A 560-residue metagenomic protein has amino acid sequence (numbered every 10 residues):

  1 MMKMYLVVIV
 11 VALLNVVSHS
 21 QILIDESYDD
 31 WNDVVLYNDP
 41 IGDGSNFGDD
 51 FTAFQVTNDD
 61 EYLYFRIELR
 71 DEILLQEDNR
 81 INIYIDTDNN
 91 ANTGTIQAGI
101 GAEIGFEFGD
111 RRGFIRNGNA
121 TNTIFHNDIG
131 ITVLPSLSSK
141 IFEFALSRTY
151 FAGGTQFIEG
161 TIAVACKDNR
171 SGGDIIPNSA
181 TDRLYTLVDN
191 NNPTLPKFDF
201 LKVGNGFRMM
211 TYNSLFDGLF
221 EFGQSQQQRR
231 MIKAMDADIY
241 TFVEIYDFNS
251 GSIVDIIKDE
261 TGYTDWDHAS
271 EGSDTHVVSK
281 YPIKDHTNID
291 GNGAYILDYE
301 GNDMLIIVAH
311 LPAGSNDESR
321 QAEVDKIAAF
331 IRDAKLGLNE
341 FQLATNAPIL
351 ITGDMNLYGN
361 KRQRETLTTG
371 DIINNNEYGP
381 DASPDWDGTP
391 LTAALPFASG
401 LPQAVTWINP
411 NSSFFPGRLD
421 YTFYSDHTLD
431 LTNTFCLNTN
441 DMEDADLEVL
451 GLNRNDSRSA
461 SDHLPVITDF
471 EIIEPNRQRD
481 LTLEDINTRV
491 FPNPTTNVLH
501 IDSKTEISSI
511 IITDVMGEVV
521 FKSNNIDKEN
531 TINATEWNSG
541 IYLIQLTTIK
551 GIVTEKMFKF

Functional and structural regions predicted by a protein language model:
M1-L23, Q478, N493: Bacterial Sec-dependent N-terminal signal peptides
V7, L481-F560: C-terminal outer-membrane/trafficking sorting elements
H19-D78, N89, A98-N119, D168-V203: Order/disorder boundary and secretion-linked terminal/linker segments
E26, F65, Y212-S214, Q228-G251 (+5 more regions): Active-site beta-strand/loop signature of hydrolases that rely on acidic residues for catalysis
E107, E221, S225-I289: Active-site surface patch of divalent metal-dependent phosphodiester/phosphate bond hydrolases
S136-T186: Ser/Thr/Pro-rich, low-complexity mucin-like regions that serve as glycosylated stalks/linkers or repetitive adhesive
F144, G172-A180, N288-G291, L336-I349 (+1 more regions): Metal-dependent phosphoester-hydrolase catalytic domains
F198-M209, Y281-D285, N292-A313: Beta-strand-turn-beta hairpins that frame and shape the catalytic cleft of phosphate-ester-processing enzymes
